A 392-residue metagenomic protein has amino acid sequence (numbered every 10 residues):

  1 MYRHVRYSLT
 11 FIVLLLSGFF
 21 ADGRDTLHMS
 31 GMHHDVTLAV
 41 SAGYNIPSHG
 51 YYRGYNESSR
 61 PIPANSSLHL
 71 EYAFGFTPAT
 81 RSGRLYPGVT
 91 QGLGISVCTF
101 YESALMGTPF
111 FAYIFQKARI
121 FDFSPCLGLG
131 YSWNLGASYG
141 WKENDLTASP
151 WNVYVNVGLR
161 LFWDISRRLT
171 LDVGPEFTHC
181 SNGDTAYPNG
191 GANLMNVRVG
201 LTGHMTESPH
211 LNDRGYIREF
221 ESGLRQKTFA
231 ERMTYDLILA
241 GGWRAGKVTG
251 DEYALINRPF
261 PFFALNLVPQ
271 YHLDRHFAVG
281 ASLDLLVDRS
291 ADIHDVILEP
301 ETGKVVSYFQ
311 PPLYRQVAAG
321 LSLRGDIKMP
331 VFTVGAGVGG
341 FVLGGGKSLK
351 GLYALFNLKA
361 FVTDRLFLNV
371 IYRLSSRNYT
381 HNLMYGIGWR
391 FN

Functional and structural regions predicted by a protein language model:
M32-H34, I62-L68, M106-A112, S149-V155 (+6 more regions): Residues that define the transmembrane beta-barrel architecture of outer-membrane proteins
H34, A39-S58, R81-R84, L105 (+5 more regions): Outer-membrane beta-barrel translocator/channel fold
V36-Y44, I95-V97, I114, L127-Y139 (+7 more regions): Transmembrane beta-barrel strands of outer-membrane/channel proteins
N45-S67, A104-M106, W243-L265: Surface-exposed strand-loop-strand hairpins of Gram-negative outer-membrane beta-barrel proteins
I62-P63, T99-P109, D184-Y187, N257-F260 (+4 more regions): Solvent-exposed loop/turn segments connecting transmembrane beta-strands in outer-membrane beta-barrel proteins
L68-F74, I114-I120, W133-A137, V155-W163 (+9 more regions): Residues on the lipid-exposed face of transmembrane beta-strands in outer-membrane beta-barrel proteins
A79-R81, F123-S124, W163, R167-L171 (+4 more regions): Repeated loop/turn-to-beta-strand initiation elements of outer-membrane beta-barrel proteins
N193-R218, T380-N392: Outer-membrane beta-barrel "beta-signal"
